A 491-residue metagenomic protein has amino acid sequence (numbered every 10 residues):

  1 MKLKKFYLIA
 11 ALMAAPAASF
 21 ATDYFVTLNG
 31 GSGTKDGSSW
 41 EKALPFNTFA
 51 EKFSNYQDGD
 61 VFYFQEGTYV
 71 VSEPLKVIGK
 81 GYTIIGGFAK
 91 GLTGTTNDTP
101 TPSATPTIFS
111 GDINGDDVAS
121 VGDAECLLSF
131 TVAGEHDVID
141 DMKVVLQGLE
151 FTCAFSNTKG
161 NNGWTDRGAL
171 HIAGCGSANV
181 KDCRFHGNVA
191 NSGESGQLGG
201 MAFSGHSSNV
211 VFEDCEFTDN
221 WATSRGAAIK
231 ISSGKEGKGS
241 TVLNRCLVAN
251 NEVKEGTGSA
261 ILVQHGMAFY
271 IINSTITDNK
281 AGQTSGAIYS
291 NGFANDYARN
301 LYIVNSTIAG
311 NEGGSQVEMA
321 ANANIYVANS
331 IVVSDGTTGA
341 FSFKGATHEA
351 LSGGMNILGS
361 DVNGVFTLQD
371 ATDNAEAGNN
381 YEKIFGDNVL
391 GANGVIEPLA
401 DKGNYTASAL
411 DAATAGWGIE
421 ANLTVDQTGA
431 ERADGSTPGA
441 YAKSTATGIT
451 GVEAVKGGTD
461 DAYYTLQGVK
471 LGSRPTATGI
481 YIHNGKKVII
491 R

Functional and structural regions predicted by a protein language model:
L3, T478-R491: C-terminal tail/sorting-segment detector
F6-A15: Sec-dependent N-terminal signal peptides
A17-A21: Sec/Tat signal peptide C-region and signal peptidase I cleavage site
L28-Q65, T465-G472: Acidic Gly/Asp/Thr-rich repetitive segments characteristic of extracellular carbohydrate-active and adhesion proteins
V61, Q65-E66, S72-T83, T93-T101 (+6 more regions): Predominantly extracellular beta-rich ligand-binding scaffolds that present long acidic/polar faces for carbohydrate
V70-T83, G91-Q147, T152-G176, S195 (+3 more regions): Extracellular beta-strand-rich solenoid/capping regions of secreted or surface-exposed proteins that bind or remodel
G403-T447: Surface beta-loop-beta hairpin patches that serve as ligand-binding interfaces in beta-rich domains
A442-Q467: Residue-level detector of functionally pivotal "anchor" positions at catalytic/ligand-binding pockets or at interdomain
